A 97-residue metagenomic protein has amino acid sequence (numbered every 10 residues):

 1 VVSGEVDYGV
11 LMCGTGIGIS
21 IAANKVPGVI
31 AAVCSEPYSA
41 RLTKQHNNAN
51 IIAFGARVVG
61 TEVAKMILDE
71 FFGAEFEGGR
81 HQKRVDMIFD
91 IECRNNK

Functional and structural regions predicted by a protein language model:
V1-V33: Helix-adjacent hinge/juxtasegments
P37-K97: C-terminal binding/interaction regions
